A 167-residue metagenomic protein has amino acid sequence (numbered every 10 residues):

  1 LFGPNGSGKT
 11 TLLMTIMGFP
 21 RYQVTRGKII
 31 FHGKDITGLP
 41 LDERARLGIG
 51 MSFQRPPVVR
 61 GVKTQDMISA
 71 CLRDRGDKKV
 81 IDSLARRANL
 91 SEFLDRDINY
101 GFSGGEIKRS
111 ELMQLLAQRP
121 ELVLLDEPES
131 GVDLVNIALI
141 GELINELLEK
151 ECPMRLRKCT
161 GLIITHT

Functional and structural regions predicted by a protein language model:
F2-P4: The feature captures the beta-strand-to-loop junction immediately N-terminal to the Walker
M17: Helix-to-loop junction immediately C-terminal to a conserved catalytic motif
T25-K34: Conserved ABC transporter NBD signature motif
D35-G50: ABC ATPase NBD coupling module
R55, G61-D77: Q-loop/switch helix immediately C-terminal to the Walker
K78-D97: Conserved ABC ATPase "signature" region
L115-L116: ABC ATPase C-loop
E127-P128, V135: Walker B catalytic motif
